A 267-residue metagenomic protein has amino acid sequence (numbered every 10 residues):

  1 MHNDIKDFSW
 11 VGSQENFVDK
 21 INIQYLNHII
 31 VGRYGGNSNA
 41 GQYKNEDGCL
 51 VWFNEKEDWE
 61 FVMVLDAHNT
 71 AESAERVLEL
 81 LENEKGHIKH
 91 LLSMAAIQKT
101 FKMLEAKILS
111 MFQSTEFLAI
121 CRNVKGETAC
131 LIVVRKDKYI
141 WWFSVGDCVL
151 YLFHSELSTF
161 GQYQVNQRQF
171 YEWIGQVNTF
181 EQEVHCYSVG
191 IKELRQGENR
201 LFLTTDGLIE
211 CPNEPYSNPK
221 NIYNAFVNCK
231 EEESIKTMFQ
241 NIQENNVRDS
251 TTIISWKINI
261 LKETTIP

Functional and structural regions predicted by a protein language model:
M1-P267: PP2C/PPM-type serine/threonine phosphatase catalytic domain
